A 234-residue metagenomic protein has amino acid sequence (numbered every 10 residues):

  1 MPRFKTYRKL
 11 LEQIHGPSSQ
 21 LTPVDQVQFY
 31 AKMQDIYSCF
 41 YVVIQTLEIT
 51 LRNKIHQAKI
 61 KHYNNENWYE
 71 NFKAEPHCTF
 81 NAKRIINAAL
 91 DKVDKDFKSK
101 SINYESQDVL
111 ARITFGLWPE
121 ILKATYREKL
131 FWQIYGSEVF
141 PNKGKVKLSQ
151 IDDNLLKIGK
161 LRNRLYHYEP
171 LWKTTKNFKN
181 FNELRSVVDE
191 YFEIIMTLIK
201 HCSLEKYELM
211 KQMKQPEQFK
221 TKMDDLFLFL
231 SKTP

Functional and structural regions predicted by a protein language model:
M1-D153, K157, W172-P234: Extended intrinsically disordered or low-complexity regions, especially N/C-terminal cytosolic tails and loops, rather
